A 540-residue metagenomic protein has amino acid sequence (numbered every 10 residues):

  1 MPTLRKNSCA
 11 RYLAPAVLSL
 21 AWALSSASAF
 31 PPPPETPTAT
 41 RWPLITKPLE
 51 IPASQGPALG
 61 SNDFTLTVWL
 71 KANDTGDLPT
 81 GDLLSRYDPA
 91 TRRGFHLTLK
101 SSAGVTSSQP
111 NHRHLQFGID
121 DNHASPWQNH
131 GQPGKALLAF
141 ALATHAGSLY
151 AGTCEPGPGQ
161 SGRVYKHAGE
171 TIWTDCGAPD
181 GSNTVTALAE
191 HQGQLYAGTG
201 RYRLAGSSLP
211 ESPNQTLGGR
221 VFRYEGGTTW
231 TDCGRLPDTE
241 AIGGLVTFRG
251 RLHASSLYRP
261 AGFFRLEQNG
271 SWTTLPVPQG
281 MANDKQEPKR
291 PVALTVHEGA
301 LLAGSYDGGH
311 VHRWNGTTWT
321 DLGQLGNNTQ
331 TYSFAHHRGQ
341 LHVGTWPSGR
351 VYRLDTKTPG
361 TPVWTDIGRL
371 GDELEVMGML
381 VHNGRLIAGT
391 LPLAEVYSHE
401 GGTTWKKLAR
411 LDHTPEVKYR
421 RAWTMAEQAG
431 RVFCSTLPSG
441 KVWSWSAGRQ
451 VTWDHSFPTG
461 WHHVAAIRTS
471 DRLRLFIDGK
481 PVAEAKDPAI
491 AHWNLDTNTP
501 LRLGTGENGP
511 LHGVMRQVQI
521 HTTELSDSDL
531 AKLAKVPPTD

Functional and structural regions predicted by a protein language model:
P2-A16: Bacterial N-terminal signal peptides that target proteins for export
C9, A23, K71-N73: Hydrophobic residues within membrane-embedded alpha helices
A14-S25: Bacterial N-terminal signal peptides
W22, T65, S85-R86, T199 (+3 more regions): Short linear Ser/Thr-Pro motifs
A29-N129, K135-A146, C154-E155, A187 (+11 more regions): Extracellular glycan-associated modules
P33-P43, N122-L138, T144, S148 (+17 more regions): Trp- and S/T/G-rich repeat-edge/linker motifs of beta-rich repeat architectures
